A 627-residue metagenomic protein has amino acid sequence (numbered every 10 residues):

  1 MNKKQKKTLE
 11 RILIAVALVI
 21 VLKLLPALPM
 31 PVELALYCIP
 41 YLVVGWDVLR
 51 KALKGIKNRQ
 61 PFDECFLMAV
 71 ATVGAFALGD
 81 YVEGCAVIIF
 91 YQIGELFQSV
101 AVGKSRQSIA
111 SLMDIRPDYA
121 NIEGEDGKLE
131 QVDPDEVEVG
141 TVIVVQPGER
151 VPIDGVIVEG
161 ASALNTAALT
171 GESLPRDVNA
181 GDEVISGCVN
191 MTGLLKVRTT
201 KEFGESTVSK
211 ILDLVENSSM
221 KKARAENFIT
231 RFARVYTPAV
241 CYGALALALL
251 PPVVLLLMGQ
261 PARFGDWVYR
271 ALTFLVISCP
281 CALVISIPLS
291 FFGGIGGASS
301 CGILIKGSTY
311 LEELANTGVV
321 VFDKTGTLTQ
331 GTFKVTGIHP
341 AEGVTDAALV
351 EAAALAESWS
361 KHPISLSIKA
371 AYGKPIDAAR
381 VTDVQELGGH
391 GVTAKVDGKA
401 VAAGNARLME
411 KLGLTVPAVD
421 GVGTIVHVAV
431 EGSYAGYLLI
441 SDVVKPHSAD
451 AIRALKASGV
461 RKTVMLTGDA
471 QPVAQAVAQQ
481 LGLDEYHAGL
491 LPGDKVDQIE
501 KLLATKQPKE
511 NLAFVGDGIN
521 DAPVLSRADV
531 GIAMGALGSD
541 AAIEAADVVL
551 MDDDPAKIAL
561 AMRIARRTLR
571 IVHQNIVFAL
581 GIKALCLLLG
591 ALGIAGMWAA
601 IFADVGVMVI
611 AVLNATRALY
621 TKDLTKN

Functional and structural regions predicted by a protein language model:
M1-L28, V32, V102, E125-L129 (+6 more regions): Flexible metal-binding regulatory segments at protein termini and peripheral loops
M1-N2, I20-P29, D47, K51-G55 (+11 more regions): Membrane-embedded alpha-helical bundles of multi-pass transporters
I12-V16, N227-M258, A271-F291, H573-F602: Bilayer-spanning, highly hydrophobic alpha-helical transmembrane segments
L24-A27, L36-E123, E136-I143, R150 (+5 more regions): Actuator/coupling domain of P-type ATPases
A52, D80, A101, A120 (+27 more regions): Residue-level signature of catalytic and energy-coupling elements of molecular machines, predominantly ATP/GTP-dependent
L53-P61, F97-A110, L289-S308, T616-N627: Juxtamembrane helix-loop transition segments at the membrane interface in multi-pass membrane proteins
D63-M68, S108-E123, A298-T325: Membrane-cytosol interface motif
S111-L112, D126, S308-V530, R563-R566 (+1 more regions): Cytosolic catalytic headpiece
